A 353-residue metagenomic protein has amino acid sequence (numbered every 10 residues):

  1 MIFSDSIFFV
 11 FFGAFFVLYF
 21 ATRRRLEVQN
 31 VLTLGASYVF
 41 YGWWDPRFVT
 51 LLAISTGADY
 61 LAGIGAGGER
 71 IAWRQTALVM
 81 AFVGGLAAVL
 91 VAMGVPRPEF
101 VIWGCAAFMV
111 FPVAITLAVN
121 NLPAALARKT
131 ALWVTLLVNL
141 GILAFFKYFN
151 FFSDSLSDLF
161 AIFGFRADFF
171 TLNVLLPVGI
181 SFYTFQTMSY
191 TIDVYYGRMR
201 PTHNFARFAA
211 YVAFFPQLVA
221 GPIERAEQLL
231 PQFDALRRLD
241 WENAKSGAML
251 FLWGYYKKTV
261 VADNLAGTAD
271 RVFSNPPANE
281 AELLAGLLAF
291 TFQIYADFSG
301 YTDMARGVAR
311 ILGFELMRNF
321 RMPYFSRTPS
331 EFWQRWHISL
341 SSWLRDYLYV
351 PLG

Functional and structural regions predicted by a protein language model:
M1-G353: Membrane-embedded transmembrane alpha-helical bundles that form the catalytic cores of multi-pass lipid-modifying
